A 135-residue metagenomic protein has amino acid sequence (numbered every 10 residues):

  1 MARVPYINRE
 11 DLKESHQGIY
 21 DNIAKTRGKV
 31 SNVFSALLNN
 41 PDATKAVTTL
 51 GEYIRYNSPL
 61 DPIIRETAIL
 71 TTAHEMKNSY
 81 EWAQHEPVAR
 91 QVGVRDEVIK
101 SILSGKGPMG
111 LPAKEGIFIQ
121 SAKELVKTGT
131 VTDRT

Functional and structural regions predicted by a protein language model:
M1-P62: Secretory/endomembrane lumenal or extracellular ectodomains immediately following the signal peptide
V30, I64-R65, E81-W82, F118 (+1 more regions): N-terminal alpha-helical segment
V33-L37, V47-I54, T67-T72, I102-L103 (+1 more regions): Short alpha-helical scaffolding segments that buttress acidic/His motifs in well-ordered protein cores
K45, L60, I64-T67, T72-E97: Conserved alpha-helical segments that form or flank metal/cofactor-binding pockets of metalloenzymes
Y56, R90, K127: Short polybasic/polar patches that bind polyanions
I102-P112: Acidic/His metal-coordination segments adjacent to aromatic residues that form catalytic metal sites in metalloenzymes
P112-T135: Acidic/histidine-rich alpha-helical segments that form the ligand environment of transition-metal centers
